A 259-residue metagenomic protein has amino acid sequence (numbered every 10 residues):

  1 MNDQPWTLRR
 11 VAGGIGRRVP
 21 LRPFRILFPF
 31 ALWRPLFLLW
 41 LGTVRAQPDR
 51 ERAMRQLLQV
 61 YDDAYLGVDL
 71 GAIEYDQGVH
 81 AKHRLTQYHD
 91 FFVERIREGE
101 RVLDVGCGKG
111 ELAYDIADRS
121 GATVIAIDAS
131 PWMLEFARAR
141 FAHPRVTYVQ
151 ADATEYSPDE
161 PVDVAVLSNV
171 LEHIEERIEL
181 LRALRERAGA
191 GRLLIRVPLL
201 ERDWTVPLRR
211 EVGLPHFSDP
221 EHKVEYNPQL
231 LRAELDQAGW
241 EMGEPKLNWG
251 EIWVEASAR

Functional and structural regions predicted by a protein language model:
N2-E160, L181, R210, E221-V224 (+3 more regions): Conserved N-terminal segment of class I S-adenosyl-L-methionine
E100, D163, G191: Conserved acidic residues
V166: A conserved beta-strand element that flanks and buttresses the S-adenosyl-L-methionine
V170: Hydrophobic adenine-recognition pocket in adenosine-nucleotide-binding enzymes
H173, R177: Di-metal (Zn2+ and/or Mg2+/Mn2+) metal-binding site signature of metallo-dependent hydrolases with the MBL/beta-CASP
E179-R192: A short glycine-rich, Lys/Arg-flanked "PGG" loop and its adjoining helix->strand segment in the class I
L194-P215: Conserved class I S-adenosyl-L-methionine
E234-W240: A structural motif corresponding to the C-terminal end of an alpha-helix and its immediate exit/capping segment
